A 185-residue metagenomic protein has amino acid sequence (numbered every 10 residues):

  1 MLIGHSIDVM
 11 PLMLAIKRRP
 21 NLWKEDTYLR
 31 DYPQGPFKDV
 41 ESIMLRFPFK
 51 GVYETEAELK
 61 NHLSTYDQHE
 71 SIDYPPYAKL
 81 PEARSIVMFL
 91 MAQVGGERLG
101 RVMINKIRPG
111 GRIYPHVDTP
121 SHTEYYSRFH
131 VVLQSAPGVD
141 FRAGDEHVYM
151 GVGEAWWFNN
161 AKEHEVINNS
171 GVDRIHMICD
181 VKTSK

Functional and structural regions predicted by a protein language model:
M1-M103, I107-P115, S121-T123, G138: Fe(II)/2-oxoglutarate oxygenase catalytic core
M103, H130, E165: Short, surface-exposed charged micro-motifs
P115-H116, V139-F141, F158-S170, I178: Short beta-strand His + acidic residue motifs that chelate non-heme Fe in jelly-roll/DSBH and cupin folds
S121, H147-Y149, D173: Short, surface-exposed beta-strand-loop junctions and turns on beta-sheet-rich folds
E124-Y125, A143-G144, N169-G171: Short glycine/proline-enriched turns and hinge-like loops at secondary-structure junctions
S127-V132, A155-W157, G171-K185: A short hydrophobic beta-strand segment most commonly corresponding to one strand of the jelly-roll/cupin
V132-G151: A short beta-strand-loop-beta hairpin characteristic of the jelly-roll/cupin
Y149-N160: Short secondary-structure subsegments characteristic of cysteine-rich extracellular domains
